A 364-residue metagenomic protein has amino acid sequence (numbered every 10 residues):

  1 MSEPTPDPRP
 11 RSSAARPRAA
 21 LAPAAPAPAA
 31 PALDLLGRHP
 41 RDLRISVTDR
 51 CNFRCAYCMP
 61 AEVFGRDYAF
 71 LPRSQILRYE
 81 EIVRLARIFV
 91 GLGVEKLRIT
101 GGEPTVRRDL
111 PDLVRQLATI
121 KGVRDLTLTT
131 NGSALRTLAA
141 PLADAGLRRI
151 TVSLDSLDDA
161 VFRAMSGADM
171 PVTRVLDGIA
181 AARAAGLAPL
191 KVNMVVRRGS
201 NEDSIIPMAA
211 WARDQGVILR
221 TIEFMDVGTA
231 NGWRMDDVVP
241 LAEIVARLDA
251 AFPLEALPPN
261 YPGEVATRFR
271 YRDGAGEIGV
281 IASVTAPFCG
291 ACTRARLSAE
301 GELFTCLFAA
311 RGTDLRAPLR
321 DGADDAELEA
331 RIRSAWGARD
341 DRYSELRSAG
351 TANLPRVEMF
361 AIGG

Functional and structural regions predicted by a protein language model:
M1-L33, A286-G364: Radical SAM enzyme core and accessory elements
E3-S12, R16-G101, T105-R124: Conserved alpha-helical substructure of the radical SAM core
R11-R18, A160, D169-E277, S283 (+1 more regions): Radical SAM enzyme [4Fe-4S]-AdoMet core and its adjacent flexible, acidic and glycine-rich loops/tails across
L35, S74-L77, G102, T127 (+4 more regions): Pocket-edge positions in alpha/beta enzyme catalytic cores
F53, D159-A160, P287, T313: Glycine-centered loop/turn positions within well-structured domains that cap or flank conserved ligand/cofactor-binding
G65-A69, R136, D158-S166, G228-G232 (+1 more regions): A short acidic, helix-capping loop that chelates divalent metal ions and anchors anionic groups
Y79-I99, V106-R220: Radical SAM/AdoMet-radical enzyme domain recognition
